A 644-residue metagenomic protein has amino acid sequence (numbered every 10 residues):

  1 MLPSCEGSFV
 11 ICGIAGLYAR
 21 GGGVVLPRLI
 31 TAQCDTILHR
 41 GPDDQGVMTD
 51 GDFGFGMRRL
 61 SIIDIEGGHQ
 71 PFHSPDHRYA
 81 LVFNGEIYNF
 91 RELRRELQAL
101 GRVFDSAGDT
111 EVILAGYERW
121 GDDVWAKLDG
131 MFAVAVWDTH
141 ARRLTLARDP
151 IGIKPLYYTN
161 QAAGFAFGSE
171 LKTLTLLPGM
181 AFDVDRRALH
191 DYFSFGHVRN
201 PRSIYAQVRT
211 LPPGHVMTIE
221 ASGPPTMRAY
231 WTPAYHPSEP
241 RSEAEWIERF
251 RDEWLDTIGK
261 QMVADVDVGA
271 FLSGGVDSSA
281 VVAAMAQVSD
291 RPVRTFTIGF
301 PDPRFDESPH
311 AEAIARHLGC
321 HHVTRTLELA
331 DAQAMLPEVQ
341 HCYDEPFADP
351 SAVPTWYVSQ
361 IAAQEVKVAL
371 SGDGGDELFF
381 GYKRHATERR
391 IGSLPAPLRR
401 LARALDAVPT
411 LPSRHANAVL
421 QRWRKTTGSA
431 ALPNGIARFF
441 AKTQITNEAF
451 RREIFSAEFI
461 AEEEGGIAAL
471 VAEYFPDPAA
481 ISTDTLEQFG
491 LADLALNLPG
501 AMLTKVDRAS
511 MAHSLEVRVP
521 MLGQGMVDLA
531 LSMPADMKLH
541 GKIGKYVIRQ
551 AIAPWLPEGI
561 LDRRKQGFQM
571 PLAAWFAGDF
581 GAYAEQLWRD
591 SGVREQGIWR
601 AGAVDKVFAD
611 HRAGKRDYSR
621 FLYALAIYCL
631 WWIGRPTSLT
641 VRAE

Functional and structural regions predicted by a protein language model:
G7-Y343, T355, S359, P554 (+5 more regions): Cysteine-centered catalytic environments shared across enzyme families
F9-G13, T31-A32, G51, L176 (+7 more regions): Adenosyl-5′-phosphate
G121, G196, D344-P346, S514 (+1 more regions): Short loop/turn hinge sites at secondary-structure boundaries
V136, T145-L146, A166, A369-S371 (+2 more regions): A structural signal for short, well-ordered beta-strand segments and their strand-loop junctions that often border
P150, Y357-A416, N497, M502 (+1 more regions): Active-site adenylate/phosphate-handling loop in enzymes that bind or generate adenylated species
V268-D277, D302-P303, P350-V353, L378 (+2 more regions): Glycine-rich loop motifs involved in handling phospho/adenylate chemistry
P337-H341, A363, H385-T387, W575-A577: Short low-complexity, flexible loop/linker segments enriched in glycine and/or proline with clustered acidic
